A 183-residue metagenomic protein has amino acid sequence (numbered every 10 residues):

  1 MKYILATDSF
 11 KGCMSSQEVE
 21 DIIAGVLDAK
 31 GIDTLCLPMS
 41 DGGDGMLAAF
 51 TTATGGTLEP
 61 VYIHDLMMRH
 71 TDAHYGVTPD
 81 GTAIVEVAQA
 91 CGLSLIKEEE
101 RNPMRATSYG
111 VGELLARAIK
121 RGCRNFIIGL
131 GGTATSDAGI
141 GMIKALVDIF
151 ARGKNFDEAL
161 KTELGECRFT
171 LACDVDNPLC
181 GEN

Functional and structural regions predicted by a protein language model:
M1-L130, A134-N183: N-terminal loops that bind phosphate or other acidic moieties and the adjacent beta-alpha structural core
